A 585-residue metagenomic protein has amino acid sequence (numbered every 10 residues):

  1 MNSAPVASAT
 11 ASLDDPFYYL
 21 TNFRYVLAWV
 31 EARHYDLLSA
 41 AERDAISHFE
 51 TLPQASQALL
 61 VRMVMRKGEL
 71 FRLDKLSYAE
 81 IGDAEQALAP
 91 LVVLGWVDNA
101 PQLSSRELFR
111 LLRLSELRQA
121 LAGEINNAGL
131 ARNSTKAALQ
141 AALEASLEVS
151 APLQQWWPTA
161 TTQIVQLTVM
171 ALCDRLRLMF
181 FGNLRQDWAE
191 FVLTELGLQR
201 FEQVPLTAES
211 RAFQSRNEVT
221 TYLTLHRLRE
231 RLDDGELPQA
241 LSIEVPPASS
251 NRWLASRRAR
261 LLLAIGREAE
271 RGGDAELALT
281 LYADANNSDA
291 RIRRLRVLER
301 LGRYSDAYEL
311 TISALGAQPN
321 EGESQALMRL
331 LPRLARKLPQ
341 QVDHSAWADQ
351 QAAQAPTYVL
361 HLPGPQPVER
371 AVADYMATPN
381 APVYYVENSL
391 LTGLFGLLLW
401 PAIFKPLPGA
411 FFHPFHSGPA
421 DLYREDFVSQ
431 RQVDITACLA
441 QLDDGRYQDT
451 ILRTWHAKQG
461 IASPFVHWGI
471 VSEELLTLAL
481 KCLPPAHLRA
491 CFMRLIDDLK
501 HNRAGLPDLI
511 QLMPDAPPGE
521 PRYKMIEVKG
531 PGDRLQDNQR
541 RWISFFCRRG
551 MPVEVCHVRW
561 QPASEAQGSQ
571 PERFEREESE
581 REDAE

Functional and structural regions predicted by a protein language model:
N2-A58, R62-A269, K337-L483, R494-L495 (+2 more regions): N-terminal alpha-helical interaction modules that lie
S8-A9, A122-N133, G316-G322, M513-Y523: Intrinsically disordered, low-complexity coil segments
M65, Q102, N287, R300 (+3 more regions): An acidic- and aromatic-residue-enriched active-site/binding cleft used to recognize and process polar
L91, E520-V558: Basic, amphipathic alpha-helical patches used to engage nucleic acids or provide basic targeting signals, exemplified
N251-Q341: Alpha-helical protein-protein interaction scaffolds
V471-C491, D508-D515, G519-G532, F546: Conserved catalytic cores of phosphodiester-cleaving nucleases, focusing on short active-site segments
K500-G505: A short catalytic or substrate-binding loop motif that flags glycine-/basic-rich loops and adjacent residues that bind
V558-E585: Basic, glycine-rich
